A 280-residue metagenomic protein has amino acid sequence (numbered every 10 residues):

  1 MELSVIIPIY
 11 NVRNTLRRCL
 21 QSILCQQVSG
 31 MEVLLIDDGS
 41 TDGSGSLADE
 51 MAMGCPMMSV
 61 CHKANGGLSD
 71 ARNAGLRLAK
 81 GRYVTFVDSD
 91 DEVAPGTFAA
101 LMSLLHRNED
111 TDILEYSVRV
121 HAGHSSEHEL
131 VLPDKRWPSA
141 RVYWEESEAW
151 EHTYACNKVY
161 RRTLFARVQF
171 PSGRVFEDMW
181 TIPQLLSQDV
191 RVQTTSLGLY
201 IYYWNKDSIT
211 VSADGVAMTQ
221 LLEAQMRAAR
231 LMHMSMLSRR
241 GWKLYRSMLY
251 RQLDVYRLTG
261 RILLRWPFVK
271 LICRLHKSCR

Functional and structural regions predicted by a protein language model:
M1-T219: Nucleotide-sugar donor-binding/catalytic module of glycosyltransferases that assemble extracellular/cell-envelope
Y154, Y203-R280: C-terminal subregions of glycosyltransferases and related glycan-biosynthesis enzymes
